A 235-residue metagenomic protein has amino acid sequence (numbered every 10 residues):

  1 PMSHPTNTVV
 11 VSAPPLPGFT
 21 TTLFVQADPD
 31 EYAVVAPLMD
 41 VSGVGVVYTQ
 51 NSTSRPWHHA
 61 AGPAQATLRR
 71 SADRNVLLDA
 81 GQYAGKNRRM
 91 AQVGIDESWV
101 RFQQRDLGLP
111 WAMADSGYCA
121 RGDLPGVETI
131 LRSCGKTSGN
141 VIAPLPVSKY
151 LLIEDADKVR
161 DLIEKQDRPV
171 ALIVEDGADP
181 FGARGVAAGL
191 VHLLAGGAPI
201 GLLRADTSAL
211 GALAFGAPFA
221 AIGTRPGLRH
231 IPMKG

Functional and structural regions predicted by a protein language model:
M2-D176: Active-site beta->alpha loop and helix N-cap motifs at the rims of alpha/beta catalytic domains
L23-V25, P199-L202: Short catalytic-loop micro-motif centered on adjacent basic/acidic residues
D40-V44, G108-L109, Q166-V170, G189 (+2 more regions): Glycine-enriched alpha-helix->loop->beta-strand junction motifs that scaffold or abut catalytic
G43-S54, W111-A112, L203-K234: Glycine-rich phosphate-binding active-site loops on the catalytic face of alpha/beta enzymes
E175, D179, G201-L202: Glycine- and other small-residue-rich loops at beta-strand/loop junctions that grip anionic moieties
P180-F181, T207: Extended alpha-helical scaffolds
G182-L190: N-terminal active-site wall of soluble small-molecule enzyme domains
